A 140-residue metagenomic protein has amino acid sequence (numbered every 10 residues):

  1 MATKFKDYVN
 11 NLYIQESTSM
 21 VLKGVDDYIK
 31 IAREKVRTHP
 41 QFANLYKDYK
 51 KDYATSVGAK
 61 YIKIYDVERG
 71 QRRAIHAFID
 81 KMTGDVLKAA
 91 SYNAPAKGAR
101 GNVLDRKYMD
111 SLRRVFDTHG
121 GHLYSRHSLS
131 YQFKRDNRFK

Functional and structural regions predicted by a protein language model:
M1-N11: Short acidic, low-complexity intrinsically disordered linear motifs used for protein-protein interactions
A2-T3, Y131-K140: Short acidic DE-rich linear segments
Y13, S17-K47: Short, non-transmembrane alpha-helical segments in secretory-pathway proteins
E16, D85, R135-D136: Compositionally biased, intrinsically disordered or low-complexity tracts enriched in glycine and polar/hydroxyl
K47-A77: Exposed beta-strand-loop-beta-strand "reactive/processing" segments of non-cytosolic proteins
I75-L87: A short, surface-exposed beta-strand/turn
D85-R114: A short, surface-exposed interaction/processing loop segment used at functional sites
K107-R135: C-terminal partner/receptor-binding element of secreted or periplasmic proteins
